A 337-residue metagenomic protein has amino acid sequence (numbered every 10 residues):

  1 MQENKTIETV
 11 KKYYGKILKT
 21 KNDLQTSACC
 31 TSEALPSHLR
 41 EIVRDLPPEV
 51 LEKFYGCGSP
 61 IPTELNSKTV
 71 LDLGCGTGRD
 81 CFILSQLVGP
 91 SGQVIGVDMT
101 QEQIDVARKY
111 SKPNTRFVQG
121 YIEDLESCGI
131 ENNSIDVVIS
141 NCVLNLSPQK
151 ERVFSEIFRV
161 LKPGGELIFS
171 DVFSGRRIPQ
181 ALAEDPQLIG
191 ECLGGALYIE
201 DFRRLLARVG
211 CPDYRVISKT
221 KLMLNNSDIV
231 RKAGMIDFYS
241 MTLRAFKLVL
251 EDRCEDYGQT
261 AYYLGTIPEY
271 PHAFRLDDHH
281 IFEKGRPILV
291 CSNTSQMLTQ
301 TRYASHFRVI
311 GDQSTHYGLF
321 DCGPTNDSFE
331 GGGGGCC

Functional and structural regions predicted by a protein language model:
E33-T69, D80-I83, L87: Conserved alpha-helix/loop element of class I SAM-dependent methyltransferases that forms part of the SAM/SAH-binding
T69-L125: Class I SAM-dependent methyltransferase SAM/SAH-binding core
E126-V137: A short acidic, Gly/Pro-enriched loop at the edge of an enzyme's catalytic core that lines a small-molecule cofactor
D136-Q149: A short SAM/SAH-binding and catalytic strip from SAM-dependent methyltransferases
E151-E166: A short glycine-rich, Lys/Arg-flanked "PGG" loop and its adjoining helix->strand segment in the class I
F173-L193: Short, glycine-/aromatic-enriched active-site segment of Class I SAM-dependent methyltransferases
G195-G210, V216: Short alpha-helix
V209, R215-K221, N226-C337: C-terminal lobe and adjacent flexible extensions of AdoMet/dcAdoMet transferase-like proteins
